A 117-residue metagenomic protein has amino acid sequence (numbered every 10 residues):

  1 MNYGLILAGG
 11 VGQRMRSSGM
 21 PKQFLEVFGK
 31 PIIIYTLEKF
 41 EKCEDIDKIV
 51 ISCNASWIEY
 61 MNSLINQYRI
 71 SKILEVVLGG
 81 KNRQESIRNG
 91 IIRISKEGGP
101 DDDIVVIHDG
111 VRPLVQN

Functional and structural regions predicted by a protein language model:
M1-N2, I46, I73, D101-D103: Local beta-strand N-terminus motif with an aromatic residue
N2-I58: N-terminal glycine-rich phosphate-binding loop and ensuing alpha1 helix
L37-E41, I65, I94: Hydrophobic C-terminal alpha-helix "anchor/cap" residues
K42-E44, Q67-I70, G99: Alpha-helix termination/capping residues and helix-transition junctions
E59-L64: Acidic helix N-cap motif at the loop->helix transition within catalytic regions of sugar-transfer enzymes
R69-K81: Conserved donor nucleotide-binding strand/loop of the catalytic core
N82-N117: Conserved beta-loop-beta/alpha segment of the NTase-like Rossmann-fold superfamily that binds/positions NTPs
